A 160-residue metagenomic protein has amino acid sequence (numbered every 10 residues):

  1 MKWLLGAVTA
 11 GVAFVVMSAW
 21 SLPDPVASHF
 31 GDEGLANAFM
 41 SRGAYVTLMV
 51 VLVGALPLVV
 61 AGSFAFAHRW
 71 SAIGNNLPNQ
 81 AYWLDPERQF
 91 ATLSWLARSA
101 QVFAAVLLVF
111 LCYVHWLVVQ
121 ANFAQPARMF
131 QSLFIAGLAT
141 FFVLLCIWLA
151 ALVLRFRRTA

Functional and structural regions predicted by a protein language model:
M1-V8, S94-A100: Alpha-helical transmembrane segments and their helix-start/interface "positive-inside/aromatic belt" motifs in integral
F14, V102-F123: Alpha-helical transmembrane segments and their membrane-interface junctions in multi-pass membrane proteins
M17-T47: Active-site and channel-lining beta-strand-loop segments that bind or position nucleotide-derived/phosphorylated
W20-D24, A65-L77, V119-P126, V153-A160: Transmembrane helix-loop junctions in multipass membrane proteins, especially transporters and channels
S41-S63, F134-F142: Alpha-helical transmembrane segments
V46, L117, A121-A160: Alpha-helical transmembrane segments and their immediate juxtamembrane interface regions
S71-A91: Juxtamembrane inter-helical linkers in multi-pass membrane proteins
R88-V106: Loop-to-transmembrane boundary segments
